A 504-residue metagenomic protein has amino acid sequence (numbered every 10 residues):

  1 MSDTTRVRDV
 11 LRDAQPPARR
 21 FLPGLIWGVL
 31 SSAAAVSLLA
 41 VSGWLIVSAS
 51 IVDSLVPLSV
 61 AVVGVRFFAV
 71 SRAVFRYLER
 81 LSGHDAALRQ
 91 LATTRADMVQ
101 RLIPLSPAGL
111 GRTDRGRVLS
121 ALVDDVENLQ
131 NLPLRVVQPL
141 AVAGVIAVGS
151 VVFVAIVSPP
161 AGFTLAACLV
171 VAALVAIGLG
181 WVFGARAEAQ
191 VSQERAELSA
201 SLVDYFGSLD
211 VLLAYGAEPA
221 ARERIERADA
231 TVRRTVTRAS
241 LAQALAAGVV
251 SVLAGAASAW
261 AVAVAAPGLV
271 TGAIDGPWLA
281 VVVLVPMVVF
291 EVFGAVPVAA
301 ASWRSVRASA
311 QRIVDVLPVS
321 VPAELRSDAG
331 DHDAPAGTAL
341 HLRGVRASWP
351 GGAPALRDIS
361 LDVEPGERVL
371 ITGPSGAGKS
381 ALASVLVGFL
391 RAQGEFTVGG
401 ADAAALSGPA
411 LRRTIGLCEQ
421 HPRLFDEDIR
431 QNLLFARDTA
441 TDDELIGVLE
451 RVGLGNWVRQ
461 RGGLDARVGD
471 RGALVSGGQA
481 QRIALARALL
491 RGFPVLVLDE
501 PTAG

Functional and structural regions predicted by a protein language model:
M1-A35, N128, T231, E367 (+1 more regions): Membrane-integrated ABC transporters
V7, V282-P350, R391-Q393, T397 (+1 more regions): ABC transporter TMD-NBD coupling linker
L11-R20, P107, G111, D124-P133 (+8 more regions): An intracellular "coupling" helix at the cytosolic face of ABC transporter transmembrane type-1 domains
P16, G24-L30, A61-V62, Q138-Q190 (+2 more regions): Transmembrane helices of ABC transporter permease
G43, V47-F67, F153-A167, A242-A310: Helix-loop-helix
R89-A108, R115-L119, V123, A189-T231 (+3 more regions): Short cytosolic helices in intracellular loops of multi-pass membrane proteins
L386-G388: Helix-to-loop junction immediately C-terminal to a conserved catalytic motif
E395, R430-G469: ABC ATPase nucleotide-binding domain helical subdomain, centered on the C-loop/LSGGQ "ABC signature"
